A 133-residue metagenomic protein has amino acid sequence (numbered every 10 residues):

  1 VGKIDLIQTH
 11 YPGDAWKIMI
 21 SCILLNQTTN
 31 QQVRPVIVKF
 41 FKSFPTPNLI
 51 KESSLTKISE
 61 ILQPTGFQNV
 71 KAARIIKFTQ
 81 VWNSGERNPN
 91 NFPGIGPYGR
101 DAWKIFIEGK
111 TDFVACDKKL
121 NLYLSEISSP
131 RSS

Functional and structural regions predicted by a protein language model:
V1-E86, S133: N-terminal polyanion-binding entry modules of DNA glycosylases/AP lyases and select other DNA-binding proteins
V1-G2, Y98, S129: Short linear motifs at secondary-structure transitions and domain/linker junctions
P12-G13, F92, D112: Residue-level marker of regulatory loop/turn positions in helix-turn-helix DNA-binding domains and in histidine
K17, N30, A72, P97-R100 (+2 more regions): Short alpha-helical patches at coil-to-helix transitions and adjacent helical residues in well-structured domains
L24, K57-Q68, R87-E108, N121: Helix-hairpin-helix
D101-S133: Phosphate-backbone recognition surface of nucleic-acid-processing proteins
